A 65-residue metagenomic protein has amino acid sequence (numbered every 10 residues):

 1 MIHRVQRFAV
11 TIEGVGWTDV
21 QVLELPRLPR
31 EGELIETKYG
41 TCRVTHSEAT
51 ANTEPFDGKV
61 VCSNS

Functional and structural regions predicted by a protein language model:
M1-T18: Short, basic/aromatic beta-hairpin or loop at an interaction surface
T18-L25: Short alpha-helix capping/helix-loop boundary micro-motifs
L28-P29: Short, well-ordered loop/turn sites that connect or cap secondary structure elements
K38-Y39, N64: Conserved "cap/hinge" positions at secondary-structure junctions
T41-T50: Short beta-strand-centered aromatic/proline hotspots
T50-S63: Short, solvent-exposed secondary-structure boundary/capping segments
